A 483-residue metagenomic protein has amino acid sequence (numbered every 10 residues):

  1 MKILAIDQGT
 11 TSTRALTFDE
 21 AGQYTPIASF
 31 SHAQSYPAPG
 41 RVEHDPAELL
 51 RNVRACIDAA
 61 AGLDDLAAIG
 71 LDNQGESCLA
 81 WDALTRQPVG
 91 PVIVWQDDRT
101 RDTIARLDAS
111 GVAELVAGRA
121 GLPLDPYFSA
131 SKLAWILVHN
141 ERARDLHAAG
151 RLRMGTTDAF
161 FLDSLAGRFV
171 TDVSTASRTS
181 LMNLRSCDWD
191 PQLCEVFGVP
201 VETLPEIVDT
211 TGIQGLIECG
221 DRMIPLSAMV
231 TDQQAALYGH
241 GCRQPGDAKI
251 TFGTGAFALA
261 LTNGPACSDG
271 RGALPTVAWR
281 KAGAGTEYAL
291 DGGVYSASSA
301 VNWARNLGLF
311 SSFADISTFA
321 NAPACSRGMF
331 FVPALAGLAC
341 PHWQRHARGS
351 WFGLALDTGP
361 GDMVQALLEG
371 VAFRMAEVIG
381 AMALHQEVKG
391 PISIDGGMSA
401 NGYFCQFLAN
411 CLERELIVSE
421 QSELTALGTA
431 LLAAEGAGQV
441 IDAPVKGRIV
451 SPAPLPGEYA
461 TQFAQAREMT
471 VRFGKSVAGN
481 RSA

Functional and structural regions predicted by a protein language model:
M1-G90, G118, D221-A228, L412-L416 (+1 more regions): N-terminal glycine/serine-rich phosphate-binding loop of ATP-dependent small-molecule kinases, especially carbohydrate
L4-I6, R101, D108-A120, Y127-T157 (+6 more regions): Active-site core segments that coordinate phosphate-bearing ligands/cofactors across diverse enzyme families
G22, D45, I69, D97 (+3 more regions): Residue-level signal for inorganic ion chemistry
H32, N73, Q96, T211 (+2 more regions): Residues that line or immediately flank small-molecule/substrate-binding pockets and catalytic motifs
D58-W95, P123-S129, D158, L162-N183 (+2 more regions): Short beta-strand-loop/turn "lid" adjacent to the catalytic site in phosphate-handling enzymes
P191-G212: A conserved helix-loop-beta module that forms one wall/lid of the active-site cleft in ATP-utilizing catalytic domains
